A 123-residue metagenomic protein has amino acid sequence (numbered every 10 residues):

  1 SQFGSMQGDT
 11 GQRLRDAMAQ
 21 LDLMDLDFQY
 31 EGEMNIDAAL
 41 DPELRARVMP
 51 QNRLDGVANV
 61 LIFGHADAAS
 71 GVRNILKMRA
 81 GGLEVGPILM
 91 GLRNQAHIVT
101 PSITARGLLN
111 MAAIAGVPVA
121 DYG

Functional and structural regions predicted by a protein language model:
S1-G32: Glycine-rich phosphate/diphosphate-binding loop of Rossmann-like nucleotide-binding domains
D22-G123: Glycine-rich phosphate/nucleotide-binding loop
